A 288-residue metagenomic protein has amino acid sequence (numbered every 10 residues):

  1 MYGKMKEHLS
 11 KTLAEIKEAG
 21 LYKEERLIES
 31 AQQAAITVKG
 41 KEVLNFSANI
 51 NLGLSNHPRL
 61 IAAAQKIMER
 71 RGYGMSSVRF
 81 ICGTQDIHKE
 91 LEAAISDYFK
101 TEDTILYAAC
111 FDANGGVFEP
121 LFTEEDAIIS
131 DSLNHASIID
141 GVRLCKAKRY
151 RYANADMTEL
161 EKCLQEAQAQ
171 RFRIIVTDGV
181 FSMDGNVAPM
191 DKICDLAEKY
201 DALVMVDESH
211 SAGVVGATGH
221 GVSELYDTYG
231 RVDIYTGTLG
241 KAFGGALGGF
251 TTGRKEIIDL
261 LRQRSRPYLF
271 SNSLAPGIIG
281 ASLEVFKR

Functional and structural regions predicted by a protein language model:
S10-K11, E15-Y73, A202: N-terminal "arm"/small-domain region of PLP-dependent enzymes with the aminotransferase-like
V78-C82, E92-G116: Short loop-beta-helix segment that forms the pyridoxal 5′-phosphate
A109, I129-C145: Substrate-binding/gating loop at the entrance of the active-site cleft, primarily in PLP-dependent aminotransferase-like
V117-A136, M157: Conserved PLP-anchoring active-site segment centered on the Schiff-base-forming lysine
Y150, N154-V206: Active-site phosphate-binding strand-loop segment of PLP-dependent enzymes
T218, E224-L260: Active-site PLP attachment segment
F243-R288: PLP-dependent aminotransferase class I/II
